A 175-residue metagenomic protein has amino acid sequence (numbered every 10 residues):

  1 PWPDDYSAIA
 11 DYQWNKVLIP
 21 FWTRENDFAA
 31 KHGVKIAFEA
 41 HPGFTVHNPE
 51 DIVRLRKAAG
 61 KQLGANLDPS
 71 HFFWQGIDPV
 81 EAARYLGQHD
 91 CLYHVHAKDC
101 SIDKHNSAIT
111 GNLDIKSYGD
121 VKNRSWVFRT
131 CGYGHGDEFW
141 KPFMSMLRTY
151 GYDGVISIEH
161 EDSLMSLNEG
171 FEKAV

Functional and structural regions predicted by a protein language model:
P1-G64, W74: Active-site acidic/histidine proton-transfer and metal-coordination neighborhood in alpha/beta enzyme cores
Y6-A10, A37, N123, V127-F128 (+1 more regions): Short amphipathic alpha-helical segments at helix-loop
S7-W14, L18, G132, G136 (+1 more regions): Residue-level preference for long, well-ordered alpha-helices that form the structural scaffold of enzyme catalytic
I36-F38, L63-L67, Y93-A97, G154-I158: Hydrophobic faces of well-ordered beta-strands that scaffold small-molecule active sites in alpha/beta enzyme cores
A40-H41, S70, H160-E161: Short strand-turn motif at the edge of the Rossmann-like AdoMet-binding core
T45, P49, V53, F72-D153 (+1 more regions): Gly/Pro-rich active-site loop or hairpin
K57-A65, L86-D90, K173-V175: Structural recognition of alpha->loop->beta junctions
